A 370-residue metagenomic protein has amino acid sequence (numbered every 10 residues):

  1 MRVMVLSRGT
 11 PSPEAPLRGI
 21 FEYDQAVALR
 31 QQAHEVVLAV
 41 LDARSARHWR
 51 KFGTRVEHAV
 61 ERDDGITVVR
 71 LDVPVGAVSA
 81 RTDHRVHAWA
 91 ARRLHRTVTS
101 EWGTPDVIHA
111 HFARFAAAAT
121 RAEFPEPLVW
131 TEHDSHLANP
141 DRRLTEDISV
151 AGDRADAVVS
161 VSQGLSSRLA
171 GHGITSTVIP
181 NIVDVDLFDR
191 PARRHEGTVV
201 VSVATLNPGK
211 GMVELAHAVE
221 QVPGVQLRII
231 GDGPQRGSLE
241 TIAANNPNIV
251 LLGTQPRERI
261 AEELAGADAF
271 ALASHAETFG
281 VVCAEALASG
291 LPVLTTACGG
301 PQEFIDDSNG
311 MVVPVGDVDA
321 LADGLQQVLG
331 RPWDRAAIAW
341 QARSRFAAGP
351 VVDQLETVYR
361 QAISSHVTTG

Functional and structural regions predicted by a protein language model:
M1-A59, E220, V367-G370: N-terminal subdomain of nucleotide-sugar transferases
M4, A192-K210, A216-V222, R228: Conserved donor-binding/catalytic core segment of Leloir-type glycosyltransferases
G164, I182: Carbohydrate-associated surface elements
S238-E258: Nucleotide-activated donor-binding/catalytic signature segment of Leloir-type glycosyltransferases, i.e., the conserved
H275: Aromatic "clamp/platform" in nucleotide-sugar-dependent glycosyltransferases that forms part of the donor/acceptor
P292-T295: Short hydrophobic beta-strand element within catalytic cores of glycosyltransferases and related nucleotide-activated
D307, M311-V318, Q326-P332: Conserved acidic donor-binding segment of nucleotide-sugar-dependent glycosyltransferases
W333-A348: A short, well-ordered alpha-helix in the C-terminal region of glycosyltransferases
